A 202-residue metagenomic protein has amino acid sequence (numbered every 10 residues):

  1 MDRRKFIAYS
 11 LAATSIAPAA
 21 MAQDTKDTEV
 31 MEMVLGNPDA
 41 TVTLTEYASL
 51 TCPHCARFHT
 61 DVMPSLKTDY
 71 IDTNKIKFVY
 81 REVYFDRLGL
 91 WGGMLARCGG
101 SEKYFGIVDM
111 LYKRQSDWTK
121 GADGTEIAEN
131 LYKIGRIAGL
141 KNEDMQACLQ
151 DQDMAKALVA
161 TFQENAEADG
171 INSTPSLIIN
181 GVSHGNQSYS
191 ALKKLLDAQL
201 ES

Functional and structural regions predicted by a protein language model:
D2-D86, V159, Q163, A168 (+1 more regions): Extracytoplasmic thiol/disulfide redox context detector
D2-K5, Q23, S49, K133-S202: C-terminal cap of thioredoxin/glutaredoxin-like
L11, Y112-K113, Q150: Short amphipathic alpha-helical surface patches that mediate protein-protein
A13, G99-E102, A138, A168-D169: Short alpha-helical scaffold segments that flank and stabilize functional sites
V30-M31, W91, M145: Glycine-rich, flexible loop/turn motifs
A48-L50, A56-R136: Structural alpha/beta surface segment adjacent to cysteine/selenocysteine redox centers across thiol/disulfide enzymes
